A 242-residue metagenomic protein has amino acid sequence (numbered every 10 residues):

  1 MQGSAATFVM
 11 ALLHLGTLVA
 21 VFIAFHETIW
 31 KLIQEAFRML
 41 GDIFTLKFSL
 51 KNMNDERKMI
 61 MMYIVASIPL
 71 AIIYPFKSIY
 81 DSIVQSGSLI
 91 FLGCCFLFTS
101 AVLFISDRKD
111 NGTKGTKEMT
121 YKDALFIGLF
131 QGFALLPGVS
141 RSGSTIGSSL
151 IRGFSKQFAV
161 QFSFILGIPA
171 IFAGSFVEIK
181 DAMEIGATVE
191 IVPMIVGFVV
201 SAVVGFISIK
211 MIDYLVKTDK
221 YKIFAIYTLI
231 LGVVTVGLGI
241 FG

Functional and structural regions predicted by a protein language model:
M1-G242: Multi-pass membrane proteins that catalyze or facilitate reactions on polyprenyl-/lipid-phosphate substrates and their
